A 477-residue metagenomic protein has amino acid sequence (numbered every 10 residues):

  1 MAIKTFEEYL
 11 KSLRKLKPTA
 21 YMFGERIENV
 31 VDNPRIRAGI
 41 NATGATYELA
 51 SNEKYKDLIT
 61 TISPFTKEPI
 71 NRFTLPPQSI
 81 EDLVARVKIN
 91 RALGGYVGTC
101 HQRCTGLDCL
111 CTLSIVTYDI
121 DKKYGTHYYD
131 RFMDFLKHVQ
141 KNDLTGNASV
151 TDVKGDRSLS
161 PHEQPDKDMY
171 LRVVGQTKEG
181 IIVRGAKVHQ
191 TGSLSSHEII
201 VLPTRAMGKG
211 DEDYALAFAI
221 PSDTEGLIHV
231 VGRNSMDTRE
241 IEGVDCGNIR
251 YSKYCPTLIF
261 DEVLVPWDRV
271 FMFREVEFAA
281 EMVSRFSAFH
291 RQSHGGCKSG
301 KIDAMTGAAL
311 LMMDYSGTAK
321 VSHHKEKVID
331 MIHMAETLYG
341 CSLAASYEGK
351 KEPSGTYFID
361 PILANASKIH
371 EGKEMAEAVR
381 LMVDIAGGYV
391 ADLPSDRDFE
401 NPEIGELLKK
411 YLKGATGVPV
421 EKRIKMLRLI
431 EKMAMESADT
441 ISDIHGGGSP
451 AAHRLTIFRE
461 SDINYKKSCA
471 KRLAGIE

Functional and structural regions predicted by a protein language model:
M1-L49: N-terminal-proximal low-complexity accessory segments that begin disordered and transition into the first
E28-A92, H445-G446, H453-I457: N-terminal low-complexity or amphipathic/hydrophobic leaders
R37, N41, K137-Q140, G300-D303 (+4 more regions): Generic structural signal for well-ordered, non-transmembrane alpha-helical segments in soluble/cytosolic regions
T61-E198, T204-F218, D223, I228: Glycine-rich flavin
A148, V153-C297, D462-E477: FAD-binding core of flavoproteins
S293-K351: Extended amphipathic alpha-helical segments enriched in small hydrophobics
K325-I329, Y357-N365: Short, charged, amphipathic alpha-helical segments
I362-E477: Alpha-helix capping/hinge segments and adjacent helical runs
